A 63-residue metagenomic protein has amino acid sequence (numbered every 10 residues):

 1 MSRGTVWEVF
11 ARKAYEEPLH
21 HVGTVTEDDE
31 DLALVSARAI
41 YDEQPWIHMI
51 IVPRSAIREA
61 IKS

Functional and structural regions predicted by a protein language model:
M1-H20: Short aromatic-glycine-(Arg/Gly/Cys) micro-motifs in beta-strand/loop hairpins
E8-F10, T24, H48-V52: Ordered hydrophobic segments in well-structured contexts
A14, E30, R54-A56: Short, ordered loop/turn segments at secondary-structure junctions
H20-D28: A short, exposed loop/beta-hairpin motif centered on an aromatic-Gly-Thr core
D28-Q44: A short, charged, amphipathic alpha-helix used as a generic interaction element across diverse proteins
Y41-S63: Short, mixed-charge low-complexity intrinsically disordered segments
